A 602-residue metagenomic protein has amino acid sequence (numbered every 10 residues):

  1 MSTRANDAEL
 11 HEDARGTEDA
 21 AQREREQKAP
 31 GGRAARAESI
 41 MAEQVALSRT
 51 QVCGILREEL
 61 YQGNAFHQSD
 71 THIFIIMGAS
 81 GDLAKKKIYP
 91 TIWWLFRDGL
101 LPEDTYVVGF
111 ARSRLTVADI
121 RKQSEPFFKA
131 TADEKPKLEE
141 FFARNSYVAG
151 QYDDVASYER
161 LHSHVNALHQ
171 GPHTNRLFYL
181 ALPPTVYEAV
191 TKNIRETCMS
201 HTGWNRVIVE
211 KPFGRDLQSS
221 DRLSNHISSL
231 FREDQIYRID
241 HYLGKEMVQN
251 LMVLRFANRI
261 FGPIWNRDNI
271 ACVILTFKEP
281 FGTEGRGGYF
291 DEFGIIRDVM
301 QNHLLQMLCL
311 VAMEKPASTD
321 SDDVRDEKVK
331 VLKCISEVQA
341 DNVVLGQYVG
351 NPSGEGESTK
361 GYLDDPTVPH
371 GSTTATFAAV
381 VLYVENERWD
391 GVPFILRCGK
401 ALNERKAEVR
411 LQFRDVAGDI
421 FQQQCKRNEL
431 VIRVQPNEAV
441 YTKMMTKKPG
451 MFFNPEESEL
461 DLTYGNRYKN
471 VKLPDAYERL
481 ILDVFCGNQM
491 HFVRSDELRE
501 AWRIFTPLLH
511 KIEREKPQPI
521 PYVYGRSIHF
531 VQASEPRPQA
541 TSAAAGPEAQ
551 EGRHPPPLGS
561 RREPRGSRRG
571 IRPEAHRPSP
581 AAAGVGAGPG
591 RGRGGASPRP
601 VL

Functional and structural regions predicted by a protein language model:
M1-M41, R568, A581-A582, P600: Intrinsically disordered, low-complexity cytosolic terminal tails
S2-R4, G32-V209, F213-G559, R572 (+1 more regions): Secretory/organelle targeting and membrane-embedding segments
R4-A5, E9-H11, T17, A143 (+3 more regions): Intrinsically disordered, low-complexity peptide-like regions
H11, Q22, Q27, Q539 (+3 more regions): Low-complexity, intrinsically disordered or signal/transmembrane-proximal segments
P547, R553, S560-P598: Compositionally biased, low-complexity flexible segments
